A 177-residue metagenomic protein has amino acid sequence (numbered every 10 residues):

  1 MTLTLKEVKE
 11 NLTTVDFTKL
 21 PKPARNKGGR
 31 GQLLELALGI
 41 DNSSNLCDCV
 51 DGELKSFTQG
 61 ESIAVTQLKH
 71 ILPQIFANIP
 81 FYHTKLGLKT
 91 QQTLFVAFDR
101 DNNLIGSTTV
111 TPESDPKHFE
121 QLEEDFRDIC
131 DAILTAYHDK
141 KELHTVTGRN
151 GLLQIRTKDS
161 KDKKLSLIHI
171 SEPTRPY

Functional and structural regions predicted by a protein language model:
M1-G28, Q32-S43: N-terminal, Lys/Arg-enriched amphipathic/low-complexity engagement segments that precede the first folded domain
T2-K9, L122-D125, L167: N-terminal/domain-start segments enriched in small and hydrophobic, helix-friendly residues, covering either
E35, E53, E172: Acidic-residue sensor for enzyme active/binding pockets
N42, V50-T58: Conserved catalytic cores of phosphodiester-cleaving nucleases, focusing on short active-site segments
S44, H83-K89: Short, charge-rich binding segments
Q59-H83: Mg2+/Mn2+-dependent nuclease catalytic core
L88-L165: Long, charge-rich C-terminal accessory regions
I168-Y177: Single conserved hydrophobic/aromatic residue that forms the stacking wall/gate of nucleotide- or nucleobase-binding
